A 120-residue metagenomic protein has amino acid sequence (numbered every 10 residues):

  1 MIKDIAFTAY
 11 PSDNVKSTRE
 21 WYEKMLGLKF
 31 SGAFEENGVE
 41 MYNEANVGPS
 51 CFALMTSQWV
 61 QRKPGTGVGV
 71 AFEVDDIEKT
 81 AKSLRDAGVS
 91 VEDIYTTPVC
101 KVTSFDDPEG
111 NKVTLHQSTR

Functional and structural regions predicted by a protein language model:
M1, S31, A81-R120: Vicinal oxygen chelate
M1-R19, V68-V70, T119-R120: N-terminal beta-strand motif that seeds the catalytic metal site of vicinal oxygen chelate
A9-C51: Core segments of cupin and vicinal oxygen chelate
E40-Y42, G69, C100-V102: Short hydrophobic/aromatic beta-strand or adjacent loop that forms the aromatic wall/cage of a ligand/substrate-binding
N43-E44, W59-R62, I94: Short secondary-structure boundary/capping segments
P49-A53, R62, G110-V113: Short, charged/polar, Gly/Pro-enriched secondary-structure boundary elements
T66-A81: Mid-chain, well-packed structural core segment of small domains
